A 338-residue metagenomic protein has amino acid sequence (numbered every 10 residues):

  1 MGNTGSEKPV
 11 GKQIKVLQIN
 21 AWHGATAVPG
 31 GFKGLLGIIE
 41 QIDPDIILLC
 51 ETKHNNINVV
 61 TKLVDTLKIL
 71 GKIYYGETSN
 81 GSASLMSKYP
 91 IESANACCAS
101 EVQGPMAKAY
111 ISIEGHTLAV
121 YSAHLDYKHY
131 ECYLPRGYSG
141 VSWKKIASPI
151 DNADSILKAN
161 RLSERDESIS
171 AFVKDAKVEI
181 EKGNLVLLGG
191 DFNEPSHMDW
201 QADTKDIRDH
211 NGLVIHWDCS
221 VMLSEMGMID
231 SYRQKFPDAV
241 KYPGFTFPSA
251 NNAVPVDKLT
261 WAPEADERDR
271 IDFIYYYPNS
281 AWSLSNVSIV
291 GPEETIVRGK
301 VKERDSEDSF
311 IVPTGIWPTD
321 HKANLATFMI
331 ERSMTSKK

Functional and structural regions predicted by a protein language model:
M1-T66, Y74, T78, D269 (+2 more regions): N-terminal, active-site-proximal structural segment of metallo-dependent hydrolase catalytic domains
I14-A21, L35-N58, V120-A123, I156-D203 (+4 more regions): Active-site beta-strand/loop signature of hydrolases that rely on acidic residues for catalysis
H23-G30, L48-L49, H129-E131, H197 (+3 more regions): Short, solvent-exposed loop/turn elements at domain surfaces
G24-T26, H54-N58, Q103-G104, K128-E131 (+3 more regions): Active-site environment of divalent metal-dependent phosphoester hydrolases
V28, C50-S139, N286-I289: Structured beta-strand-rich core segments of catalytic domains in phosphoester-bond hydrolases
D43, K88-P90, G227: Residue-level detector of structured alpha->beta connecting loops
Y133-L162, D203-K205: A solvent-exposed, charged loop/short amphipathic helix patch at secondary-structure junctions
K177-L187, F192-K338: Metal-dependent phosphoester-hydrolase catalytic domains
